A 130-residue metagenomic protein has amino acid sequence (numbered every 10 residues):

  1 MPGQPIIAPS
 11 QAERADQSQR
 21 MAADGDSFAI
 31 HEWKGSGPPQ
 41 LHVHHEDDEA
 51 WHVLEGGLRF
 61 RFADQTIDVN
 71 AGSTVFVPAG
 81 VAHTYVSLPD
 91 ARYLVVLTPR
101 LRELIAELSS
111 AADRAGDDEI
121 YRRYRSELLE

Functional and structural regions predicted by a protein language model:
M1-Q4, Q11: Actinobacteria-biased recognition of intrinsically disordered, low-complexity terminal regions
A8-H42, D47, V96: A short glycine-rich, His/Asp/Glu-containing loop-to-beta-strand
D26-S27, G35-P38, G57-R59, T66 (+1 more regions): Short, charged/polar surface micro-motifs in flexible loops or helix N-caps
E46-L58, A63: Glycine- and acidic-residue-biased ligand/ion/polar-headgroup-sensing regions
A50, D64-A82: Short acidic-glycine-tyrosine-enriched beta hairpin
A79-L104: Ligand-binding loop in jelly-roll beta-barrel domains
L104-E130: Acidic/histidine-enriched, glycine/proline-rich intrinsically disordered or flexible terminal extensions
